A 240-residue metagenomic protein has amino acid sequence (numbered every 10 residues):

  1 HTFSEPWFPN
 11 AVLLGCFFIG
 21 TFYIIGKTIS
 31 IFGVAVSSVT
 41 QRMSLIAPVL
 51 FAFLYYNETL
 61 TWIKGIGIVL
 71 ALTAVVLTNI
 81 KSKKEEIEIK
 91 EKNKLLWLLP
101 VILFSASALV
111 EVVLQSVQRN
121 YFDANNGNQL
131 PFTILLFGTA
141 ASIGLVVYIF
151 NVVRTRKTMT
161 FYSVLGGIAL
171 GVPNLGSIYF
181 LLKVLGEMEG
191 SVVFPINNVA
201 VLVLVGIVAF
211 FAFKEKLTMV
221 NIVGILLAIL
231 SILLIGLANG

Functional and structural regions predicted by a protein language model:
H1-C16, F22-I31, I80-V101, N120-L130 (+4 more regions): Membrane-interface interhelical linkers
P9, L13-C16, M43, G65-V69 (+5 more regions): Hydrophobic residues within alpha-helical transmembrane segments of multi-pass solute transporters/permease subunits
A11, V34-S38, L60, G65 (+2 more regions): Alpha-helical transmembrane segments and their helix-entry boundary regions
I19-Y23, V49, E111-V112, I178-Y179 (+1 more regions): Residues that mark transmembrane-helix kinks and helix-interface sites in multi-pass secondary transporters
T28, L54-Y56, V117, F132 (+2 more regions): Hydrophobic/aromatic residues within transmembrane alpha-helices of multi-pass small-molecule transporters
T40-L54, V69, T139, I143 (+3 more regions): Alpha-helical transmembrane segments of compact multi-pass small-molecule transporters, enriched in specific families
I46-Q115, V220-G240: Juxtamembrane helix-loop boundary signature in multi-pass membrane transporters
L182-V199: Short alpha-helical packing/oligomerization segments
